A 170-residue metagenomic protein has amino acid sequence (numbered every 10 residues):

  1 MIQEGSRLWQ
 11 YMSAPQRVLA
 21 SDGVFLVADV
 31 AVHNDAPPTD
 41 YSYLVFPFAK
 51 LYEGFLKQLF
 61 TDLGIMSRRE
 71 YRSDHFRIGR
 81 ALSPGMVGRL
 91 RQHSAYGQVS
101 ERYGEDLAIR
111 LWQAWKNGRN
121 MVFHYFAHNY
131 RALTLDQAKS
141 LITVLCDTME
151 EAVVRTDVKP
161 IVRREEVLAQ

Functional and structural regions predicted by a protein language model:
M1-Y43, V158-Q170: Charged alpha-helical initiation segments
G5-L8, G23, A28, I78 (+5 more regions): Generic structural signal of hydrophobic/aromatic residues within well-ordered alpha-helices of folded domains
Q10-V18, Y41-V45, A49, E105-W112 (+2 more regions): Amphipathic, non-membrane alpha-helical segments in soluble helical-bundle scaffolds
V27-A31, F55, L59, L145-T156: Hydrophobic, Leu/Ile/Phe/Ala-enriched alpha-helical segments that form helix-helix packing faces
H33-P37, F60, G64, A127 (+1 more regions): Short, flexible helix-adjacent loops and helix caps
D40-L63: Short, hydrophobic, well-ordered secondary-structure elements
T61-I109: Flexible secondary-structure boundary motifs
E101-Q170: Charge-enriched, short contiguous segments at helix-coil
